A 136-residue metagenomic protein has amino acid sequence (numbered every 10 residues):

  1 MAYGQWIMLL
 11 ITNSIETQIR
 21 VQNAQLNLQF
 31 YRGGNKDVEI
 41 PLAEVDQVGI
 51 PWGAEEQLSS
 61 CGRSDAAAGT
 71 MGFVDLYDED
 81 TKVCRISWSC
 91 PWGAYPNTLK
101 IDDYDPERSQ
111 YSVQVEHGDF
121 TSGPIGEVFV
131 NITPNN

Functional and structural regions predicted by a protein language model:
M1-N136: Intrinsically disordered, low-complexity segments enriched in small/polar residues
